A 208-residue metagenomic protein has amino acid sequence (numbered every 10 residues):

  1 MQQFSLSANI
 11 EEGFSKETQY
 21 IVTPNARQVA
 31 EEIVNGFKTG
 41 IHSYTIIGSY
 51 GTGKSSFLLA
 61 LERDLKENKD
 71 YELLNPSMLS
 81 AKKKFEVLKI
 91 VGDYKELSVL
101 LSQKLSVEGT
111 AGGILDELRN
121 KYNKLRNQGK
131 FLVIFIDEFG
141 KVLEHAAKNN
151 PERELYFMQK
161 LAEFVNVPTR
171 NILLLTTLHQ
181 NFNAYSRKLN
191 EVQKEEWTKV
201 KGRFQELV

Functional and structural regions predicted by a protein language model:
M1, M78-E96, E163-V208: Conserved P-loop NTPase catalytic core
M1-T52, L59, R63-L65, V192-V208: Walker A/P-loop-proximal flanking segment of P-loop NTPase domains
T52, D64-L65, D93-L97, F139-K141 (+1 more regions): Conserved nucleotide-binding/hydrolysis micro-motifs of P-loop NTPases
E62-V87, V91, G109-E117, S186 (+1 more regions): Flexible phosphate/Mg2+-sensing switch loops adjacent to catalytic phosphate-binding sites
E86-V99, K121-R126, K148: Charged C-terminal transducer/switch regions of large nucleotide-driven machines
L97-N123: Short glycine-rich substrate-engagement loop in P-loop NTPases that contacts/grips substrate
K124-E154, L174-T177: Conserved P-loop NTPase "ATPase switch" module shared by AAA+ and STAND
A147-L161, K188-E195: Substrate-gripping "pore-loop 1 plus following alpha2 helix"
